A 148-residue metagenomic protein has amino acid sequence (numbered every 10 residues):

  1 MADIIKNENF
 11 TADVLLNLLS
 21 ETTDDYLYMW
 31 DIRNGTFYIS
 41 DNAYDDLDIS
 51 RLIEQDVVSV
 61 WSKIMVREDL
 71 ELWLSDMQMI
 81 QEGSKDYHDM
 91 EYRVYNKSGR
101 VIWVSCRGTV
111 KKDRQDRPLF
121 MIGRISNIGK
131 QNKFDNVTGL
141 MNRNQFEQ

Functional and structural regions predicted by a protein language model:
M1-A2, E68: Non-catalytic regulatory/interaction regions at protein termini and inter-domain linkers
N7-S62, F120: PAS-family sensory domain signal
I32, K111, I128: Hydrophobic pocket-lining residues within nucleotide cofactor-binding pockets
I49-M121: PAS-family sensory domains
R124: Sensory beta-strand/linker motifs that couple input domains to effectors
G129-Q148: Conserved nucleotide-binding and Mg2+-coordinating catalytic segments in signaling enzymes
